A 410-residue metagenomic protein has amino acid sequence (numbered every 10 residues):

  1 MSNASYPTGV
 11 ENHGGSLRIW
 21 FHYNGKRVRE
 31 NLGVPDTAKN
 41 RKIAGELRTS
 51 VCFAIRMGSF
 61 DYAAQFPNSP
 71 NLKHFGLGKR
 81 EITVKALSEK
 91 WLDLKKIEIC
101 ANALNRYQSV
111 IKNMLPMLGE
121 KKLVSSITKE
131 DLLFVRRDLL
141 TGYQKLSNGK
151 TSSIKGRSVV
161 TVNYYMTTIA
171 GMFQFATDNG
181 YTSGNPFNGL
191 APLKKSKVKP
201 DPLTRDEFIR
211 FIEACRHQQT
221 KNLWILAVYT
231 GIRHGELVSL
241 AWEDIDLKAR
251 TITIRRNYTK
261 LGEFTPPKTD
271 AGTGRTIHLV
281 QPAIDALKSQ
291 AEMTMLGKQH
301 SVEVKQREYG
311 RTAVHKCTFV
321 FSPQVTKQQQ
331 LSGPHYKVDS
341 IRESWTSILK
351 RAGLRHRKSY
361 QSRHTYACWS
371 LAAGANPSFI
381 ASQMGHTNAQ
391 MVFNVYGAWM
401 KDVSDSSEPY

Functional and structural regions predicted by a protein language model:
M1-A38, G262-E263: Short, Arg/Lys-rich segments that mark the N-terminal edge of DNA/RNA- and chromatin-recognition modules
H13, D206, L240-C317: Conserved tyrosine-mediated DNA breakage-rejoining catalytic core shared by Y-recombinases
K26, G76-S153, M172: Basic/aromatic-enriched alpha-helical hairpins
S59-N71, S126-E130, Q174-S196, P409-Y410: Short, charged hinge/linker segments at domain and secondary-structure junctions
L123, N188-G189, A249-I254, K358 (+3 more regions): Short functional hotspots where side chains directly engage DNA or cofactors
N148, E213, H217-Q218, T230 (+6 more regions): Short, basic (Lys/Arg/His-rich) helix/loop patches that form interaction surfaces in the mid-to-C-terminal regions
N148, S153-V159, N163-Y165, D178 (+7 more regions): Basic, Lys/Arg- and aromatic-enriched nucleic-acid-binding interface segment
D206, R210-F211, E263-P266, N394 (+1 more regions): DNA/chromatin major-groove-contacting recognition/catalytic segments
